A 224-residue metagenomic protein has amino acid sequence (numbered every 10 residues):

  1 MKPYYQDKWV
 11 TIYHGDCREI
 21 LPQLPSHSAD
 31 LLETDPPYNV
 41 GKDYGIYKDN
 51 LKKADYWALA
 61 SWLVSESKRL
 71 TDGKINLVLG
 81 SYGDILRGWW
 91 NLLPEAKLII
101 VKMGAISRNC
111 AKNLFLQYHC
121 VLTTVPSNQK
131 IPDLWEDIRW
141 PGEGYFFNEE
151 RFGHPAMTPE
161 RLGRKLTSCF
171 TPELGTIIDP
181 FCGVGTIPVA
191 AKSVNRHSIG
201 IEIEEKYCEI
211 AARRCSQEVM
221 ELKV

Functional and structural regions predicted by a protein language model:
M1-E209: Core catalytic lobe of class I
P3-D7, A212-K223: Short, conserved SAM-binding/catalytic segment of Class I S-adenosyl-L-methionine-dependent methyltransferases
